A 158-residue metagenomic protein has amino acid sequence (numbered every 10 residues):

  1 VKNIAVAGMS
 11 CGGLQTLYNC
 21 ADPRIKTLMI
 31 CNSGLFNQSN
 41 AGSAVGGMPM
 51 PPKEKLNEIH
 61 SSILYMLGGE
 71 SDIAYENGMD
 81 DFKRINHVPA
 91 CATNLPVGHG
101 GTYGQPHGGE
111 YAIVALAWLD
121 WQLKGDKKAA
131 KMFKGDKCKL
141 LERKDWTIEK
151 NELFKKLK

Functional and structural regions predicted by a protein language model:
V1-S10, L14: Gly/Ser-rich "nucleophile elbow"/oxyanion-hole loop immediately N-terminal to the catalytic nucleophile in hydrolases
I4, A92, L119: Divalent metal-coordination and catalytic microenvironments
G12-Q15, G78-D81, Y111-A115: Stable alpha-helical elements in mature extracytoplasmic
G13-P23: Short glycine-enriched nucleophile-adjacent loop and the immediately C-terminal alpha-helix near the catalytic center
A21, L56, G108-A112: Solvent-exposed, acidic/flexible segments
P23, N32, Q122-D126: Sec/Tat-exported extracytoplasmic proteins
K26-Q105: The feature captures the conserved acid-bearing segment of alpha/beta-hydrolase catalytic domains
V88, V97-G100, Q105-K158: Alpha/beta-hydrolase-fold serine-hydrolase catalytic core, especially in secreted/extracellular enzymes
